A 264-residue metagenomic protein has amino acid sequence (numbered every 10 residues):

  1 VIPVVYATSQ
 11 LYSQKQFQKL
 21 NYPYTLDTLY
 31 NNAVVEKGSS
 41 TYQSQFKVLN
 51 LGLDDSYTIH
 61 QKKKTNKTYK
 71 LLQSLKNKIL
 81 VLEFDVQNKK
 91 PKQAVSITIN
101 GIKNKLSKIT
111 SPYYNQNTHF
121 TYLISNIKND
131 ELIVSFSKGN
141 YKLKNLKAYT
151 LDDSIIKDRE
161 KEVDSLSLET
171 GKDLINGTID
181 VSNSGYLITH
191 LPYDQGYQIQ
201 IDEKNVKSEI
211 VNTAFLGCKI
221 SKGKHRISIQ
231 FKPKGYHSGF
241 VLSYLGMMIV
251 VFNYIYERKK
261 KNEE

Functional and structural regions predicted by a protein language model:
V1-E264: Active-site-proximal, structured, solvent-exposed surfaces of multi-pass membrane proteins that position macromolecular
